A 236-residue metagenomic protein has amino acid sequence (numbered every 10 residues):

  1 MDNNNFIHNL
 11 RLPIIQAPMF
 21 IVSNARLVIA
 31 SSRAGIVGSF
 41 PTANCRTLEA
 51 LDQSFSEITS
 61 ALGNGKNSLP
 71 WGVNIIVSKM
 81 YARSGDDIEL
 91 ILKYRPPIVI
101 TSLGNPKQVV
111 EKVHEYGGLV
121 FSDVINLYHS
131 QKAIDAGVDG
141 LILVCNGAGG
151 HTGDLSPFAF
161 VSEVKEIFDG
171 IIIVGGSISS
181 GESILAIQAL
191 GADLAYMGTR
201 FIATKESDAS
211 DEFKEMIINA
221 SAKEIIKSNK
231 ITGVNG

Functional and structural regions predicted by a protein language model:
M1-I171: Active-site entrance/lid segments in N-terminal catalytic domains of soluble metabolic enzymes
F20, G175-S180: Gly/Ser-rich catalytic serine loop of serine hydrolases
D154-G170, S179-G236: Conserved active-site-proximal phosphate/metal-binding subdomains
